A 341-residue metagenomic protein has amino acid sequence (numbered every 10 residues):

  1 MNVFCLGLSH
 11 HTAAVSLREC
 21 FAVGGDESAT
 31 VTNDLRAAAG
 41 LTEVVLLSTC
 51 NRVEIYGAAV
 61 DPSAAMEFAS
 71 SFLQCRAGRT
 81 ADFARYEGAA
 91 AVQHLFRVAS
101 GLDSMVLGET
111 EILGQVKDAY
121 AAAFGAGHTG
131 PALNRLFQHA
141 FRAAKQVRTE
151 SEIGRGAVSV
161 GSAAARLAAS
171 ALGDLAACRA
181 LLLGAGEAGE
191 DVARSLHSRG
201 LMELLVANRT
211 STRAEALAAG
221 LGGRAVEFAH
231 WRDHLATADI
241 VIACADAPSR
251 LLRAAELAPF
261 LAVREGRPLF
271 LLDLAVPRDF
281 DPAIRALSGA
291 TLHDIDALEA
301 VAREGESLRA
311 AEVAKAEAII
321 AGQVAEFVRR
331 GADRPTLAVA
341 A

Functional and structural regions predicted by a protein language model:
M1-L107: A glycine-rich (often HGG/GG-containing) alpha/beta subdomain
H10-T12, S16-A29, A188-R194, S198-G200 (+1 more regions): N-terminal loops that bind phosphate or other acidic moieties and the adjacent beta-alpha structural core
E19-D26, A258-A341: Adenosine-phosphate binding glycine-rich loop
E43, L201-L205, R267-F270: Short active-site oxyanion
S63, E67-T80, F124-H128, N134-A143 (+1 more regions): Internal alpha-helical scaffold of NAD(P)-dependent oxidoreductase catalytic cores
G78-A176: Glycine/serine-rich phosphate-binding loop and adjoining beta1-alpha1 elements at the start of nucleotide-handling
A165, A169-I240: Glycine-rich phosphate/diphosphate-binding loop of Rossmann-like nucleotide-binding domains
G223-L257, A262-L272, V276-P277: Rossmann-like NAD(P)-binding element
